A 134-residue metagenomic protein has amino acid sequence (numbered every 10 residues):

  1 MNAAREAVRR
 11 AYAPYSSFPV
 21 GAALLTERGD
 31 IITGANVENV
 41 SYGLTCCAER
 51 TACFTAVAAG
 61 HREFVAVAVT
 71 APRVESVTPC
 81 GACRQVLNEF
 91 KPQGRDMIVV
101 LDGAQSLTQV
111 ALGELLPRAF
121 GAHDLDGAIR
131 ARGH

Functional and structural regions predicted by a protein language model:
M1-R10, H61-H134: C-terminal binding/interaction regions
E6, A48-A56: Short, well-ordered amphipathic alpha-helical segments that serve as non-catalytic structural scaffolds within diverse
S17-L25: Short beta-strand scaffold segments in enzyme catalytic cores
L25, T55-H61: Alpha-helix C-terminal capping segments
L25-T26, D102: Short beta-strand-to-turn element immediately C-terminal to the catalytic PLP-Schiff-base lysine in fold type I
N36-R50: Compact, glycine-rich, soluble single-domain proteins
